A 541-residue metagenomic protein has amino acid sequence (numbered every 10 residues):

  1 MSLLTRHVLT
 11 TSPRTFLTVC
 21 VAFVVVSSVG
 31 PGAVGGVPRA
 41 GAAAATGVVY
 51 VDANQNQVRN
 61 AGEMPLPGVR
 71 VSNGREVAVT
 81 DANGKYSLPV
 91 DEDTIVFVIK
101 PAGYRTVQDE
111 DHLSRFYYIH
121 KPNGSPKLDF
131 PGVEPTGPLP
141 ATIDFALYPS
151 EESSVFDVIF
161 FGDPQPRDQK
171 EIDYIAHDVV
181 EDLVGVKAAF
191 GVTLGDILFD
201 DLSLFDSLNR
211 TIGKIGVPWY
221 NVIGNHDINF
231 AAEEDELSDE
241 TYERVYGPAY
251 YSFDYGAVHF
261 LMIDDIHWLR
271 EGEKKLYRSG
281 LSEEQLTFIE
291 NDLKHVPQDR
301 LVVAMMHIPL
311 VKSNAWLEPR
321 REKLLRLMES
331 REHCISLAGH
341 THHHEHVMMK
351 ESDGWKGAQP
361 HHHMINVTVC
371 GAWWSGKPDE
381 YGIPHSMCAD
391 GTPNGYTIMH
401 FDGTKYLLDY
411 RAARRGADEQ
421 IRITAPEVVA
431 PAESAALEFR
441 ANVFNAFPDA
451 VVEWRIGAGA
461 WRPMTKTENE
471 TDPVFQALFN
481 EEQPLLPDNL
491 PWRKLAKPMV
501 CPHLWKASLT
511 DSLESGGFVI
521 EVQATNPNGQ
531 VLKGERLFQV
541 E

Functional and structural regions predicted by a protein language model:
P38-G41, V48-P65, S150: Structural motif
A44, K121-D206, N291: N-terminal active-site segment of His-dependent metallophosphoesterases
G47, T80-T94, F145, C501-A507: Glycine-centered loop-to-beta-strand initiation motif
Q57-R59, P65, R75-K85, P89: Short, acidic Ser/Thr/Gly-rich low-complexity loop/linker segments typical of extracellular and cell-surface proteins
N73, I95-P131: A short, solvent-exposed loop/turn motif at the edges and junctions of modular extracellular/periplasmic domains
R115-P135, S203-Q298, E318-L337, H343-D402 (+1 more regions): Extended active-site neighborhood of metal-dependent phosphoesterases/phosphodiesterases
V217, T471-S508: Aromatic sugar-binding surface patches on proteins that engage polysaccharides or sugar-phosphate polymers
K356-N445, E453, S508, V519-E535 (+1 more regions): Binuclear metal-dependent phosphoesterase catalytic core
